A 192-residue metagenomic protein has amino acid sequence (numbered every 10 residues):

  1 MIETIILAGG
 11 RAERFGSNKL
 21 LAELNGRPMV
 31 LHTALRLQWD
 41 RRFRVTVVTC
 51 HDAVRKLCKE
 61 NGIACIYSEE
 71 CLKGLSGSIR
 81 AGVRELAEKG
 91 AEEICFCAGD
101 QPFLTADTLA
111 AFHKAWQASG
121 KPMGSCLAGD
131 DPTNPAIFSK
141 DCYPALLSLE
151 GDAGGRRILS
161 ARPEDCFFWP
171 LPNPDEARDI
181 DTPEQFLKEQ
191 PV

Functional and structural regions predicted by a protein language model:
M1-D52: N-terminal glycine-rich phosphate-binding loop and ensuing alpha1 helix
M1-T4, P144, S148-V192: Conserved alpha/beta core of the MobA/IspD/sugar-nucleotide pyrophosphorylase nucleotidyltransferase superfamily
L20, R44, A64, P122 (+2 more regions): Conserved beta-strand segments of alpha/beta enzyme cores
A22-E23, V47, Y67, F96 (+1 more regions): Conserved SAM-binding loop
E23, F103, I137, F168 (+1 more regions): Short aromatic/basic micro-patch
L31-E93, D107: Conserved N-terminal catalytic core of the sugar/cofactor nucleotidyltransferase
L72-P144: Conserved beta-loop-beta/alpha segment of the NTase-like Rossmann-fold superfamily that binds/positions NTPs
